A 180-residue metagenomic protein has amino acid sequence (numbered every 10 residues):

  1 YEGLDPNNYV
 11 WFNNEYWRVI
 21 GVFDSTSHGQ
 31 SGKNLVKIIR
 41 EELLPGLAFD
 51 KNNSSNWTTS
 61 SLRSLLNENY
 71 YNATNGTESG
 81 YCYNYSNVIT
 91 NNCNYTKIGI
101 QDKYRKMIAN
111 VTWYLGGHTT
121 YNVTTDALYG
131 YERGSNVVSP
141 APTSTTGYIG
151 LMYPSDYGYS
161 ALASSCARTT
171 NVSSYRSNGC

Functional and structural regions predicted by a protein language model:
Y1-C180: Long, domain-scale functional regions
